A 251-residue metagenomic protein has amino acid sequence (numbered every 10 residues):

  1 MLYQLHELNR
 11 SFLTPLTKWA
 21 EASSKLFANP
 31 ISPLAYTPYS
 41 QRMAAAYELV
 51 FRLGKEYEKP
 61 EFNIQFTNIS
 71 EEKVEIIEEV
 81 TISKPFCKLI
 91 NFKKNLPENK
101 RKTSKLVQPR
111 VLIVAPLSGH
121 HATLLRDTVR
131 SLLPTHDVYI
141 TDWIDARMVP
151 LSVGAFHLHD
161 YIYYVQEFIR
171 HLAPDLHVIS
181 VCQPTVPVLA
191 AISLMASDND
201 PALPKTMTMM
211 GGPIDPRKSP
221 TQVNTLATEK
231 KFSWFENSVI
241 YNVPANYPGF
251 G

Functional and structural regions predicted by a protein language model:
M1-A45, P174, A191-G251: Alpha/beta-hydrolase-fold enzymes
S32-I64, I69: Long amphipathic alpha-helical scaffold segments
E56, E61-V149: Short, surface-exposed "cap/lid" segments of acyl-processing enzymes
K93-N95, S104-V107, D137, W143 (+2 more regions): Non-catalytic regulatory/linker segments of enzymes
L112, D142, L176-A191: Catalytic nucleophile loop
L125-R130, G154-A155, V223: "Short basic amphipathic alpha-helical interaction patches in structured regions
M148-P150, D160-H177, L189-S193: Conserved acidic catalytic loop of the alpha/beta-hydrolase fold
P150-L151, P220: Conserved catalytic-core motifs of eukaryotic protein kinase domains, centered on the activation segment
